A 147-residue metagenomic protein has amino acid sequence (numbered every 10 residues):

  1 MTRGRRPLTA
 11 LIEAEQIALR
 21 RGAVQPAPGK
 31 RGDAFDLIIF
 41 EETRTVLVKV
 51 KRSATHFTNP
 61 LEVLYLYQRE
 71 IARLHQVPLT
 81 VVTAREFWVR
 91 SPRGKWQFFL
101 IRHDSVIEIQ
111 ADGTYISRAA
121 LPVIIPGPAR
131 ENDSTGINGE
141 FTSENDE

Functional and structural regions predicted by a protein language model:
M1-P28: Acidic-basic catalytic patches of nuclease active cores, encompassing PD-(D/E)XK and other metal-cofactor nuclease
A18, L37-I39, T43-H56: Conserved catalytic cores of phosphodiester-cleaving nucleases, focusing on short active-site segments
A23, T43-R44, T83: Short coil/turn segments at beta-strand junctions that form active-site/ligand-binding loops
A27, K49, F87-V89: Structural signal for conserved beta-strand scaffold positions within catalytic alpha/beta enzyme cores
G29, A54-R69: Active-site-adjacent loop/helix micro-motif of nuclease/hydrolase catalytic cores
R31-A34: Short acidic/glycine-enriched loop/turn segments that link adjacent beta-strands
L66-P78, V82: Helix-rich interaction surfaces within compact, conserved domain-sized segments that mediate assembly or partner
L79-E147: Domain-level recognition of nuclease-like catalytic cores that cleave nucleotide substrates
